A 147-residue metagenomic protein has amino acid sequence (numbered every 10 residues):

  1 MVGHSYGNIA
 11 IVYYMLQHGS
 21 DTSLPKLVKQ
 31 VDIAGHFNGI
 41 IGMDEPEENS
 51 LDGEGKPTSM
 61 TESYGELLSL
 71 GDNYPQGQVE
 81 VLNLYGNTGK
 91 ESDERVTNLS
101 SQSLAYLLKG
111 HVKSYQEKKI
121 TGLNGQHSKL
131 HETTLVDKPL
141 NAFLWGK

Functional and structural regions predicted by a protein language model:
M1-Q78, D93: Serine-dependent carboxylesterase/thioesterase catalytic core of lipase-like alpha/beta-hydrolase/SGNH enzymes
Y74-K147: C-terminal catalytic-base region of ester-bond hydrolases, centering on the histidine of the charge-relay
